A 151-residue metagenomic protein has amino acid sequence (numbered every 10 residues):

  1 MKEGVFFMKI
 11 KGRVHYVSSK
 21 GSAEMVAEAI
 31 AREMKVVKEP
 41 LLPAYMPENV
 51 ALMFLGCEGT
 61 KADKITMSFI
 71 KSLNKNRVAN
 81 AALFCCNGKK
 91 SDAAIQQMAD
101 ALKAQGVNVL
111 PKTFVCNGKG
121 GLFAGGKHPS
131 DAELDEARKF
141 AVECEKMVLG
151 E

Functional and structural regions predicted by a protein language model:
M1-F7: Short, Lys/Arg-enriched N-terminal segments with co-localized hydrophobic residues within the first ~10-30 amino acids
K9-R13, S18-V37, P47-E151: FMN-binding flavodoxin-like domain, especially the glycine-rich phosphate-binding loop
P40-L42: Conserved SAM/SAH-binding loop
